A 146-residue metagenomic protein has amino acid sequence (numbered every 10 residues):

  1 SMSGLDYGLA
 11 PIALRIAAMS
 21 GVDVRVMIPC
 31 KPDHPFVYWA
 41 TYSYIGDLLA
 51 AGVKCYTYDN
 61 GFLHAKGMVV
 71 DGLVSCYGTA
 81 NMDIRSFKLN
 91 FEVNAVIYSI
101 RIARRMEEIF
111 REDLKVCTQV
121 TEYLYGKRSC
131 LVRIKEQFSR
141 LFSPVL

Functional and structural regions predicted by a protein language model:
G4-L146: PLD/PLD-like phosphodiesterase catalytic module centered on the HKD motif
